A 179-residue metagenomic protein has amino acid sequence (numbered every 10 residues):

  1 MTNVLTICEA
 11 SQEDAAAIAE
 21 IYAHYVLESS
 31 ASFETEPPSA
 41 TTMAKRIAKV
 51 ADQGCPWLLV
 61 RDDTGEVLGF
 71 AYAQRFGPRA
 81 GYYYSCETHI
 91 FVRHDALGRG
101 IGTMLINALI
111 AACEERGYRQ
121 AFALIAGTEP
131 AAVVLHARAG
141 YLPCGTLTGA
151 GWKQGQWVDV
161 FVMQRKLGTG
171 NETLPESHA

Functional and structural regions predicted by a protein language model:
V4, Y84-C86, G149-A179: C-terminal "cap" of GNAT-fold acetyltransferases
T6-I18: A short beta-loop-alpha structural element at the N-terminal edge of CoA-dependent acyl/N-acetyltransferase catalytic
E9, P37-D95, I106-N107, K166-G168: Acetyl-CoA-dependent GNAT
A19-I47: Conserved GNAT-fold acetyl-CoA-binding loop/helix
Y72-R75, F122-I125, A137, L142-D159 (+1 more regions): Conserved catalytic-core motifs of GNAT/GCN5-like acyltransferases
L97, A123-V133: Conserved beta-strand-loop-alpha-helix junction that forms the acyl-donor binding cleft
G98-A111, V134-R138: Conserved acetyl-CoA-binding loop-helix of GNAT-fold acetyltransferases
C113-I125: Conserved GNAT acetyl-CoA-binding A-motif
